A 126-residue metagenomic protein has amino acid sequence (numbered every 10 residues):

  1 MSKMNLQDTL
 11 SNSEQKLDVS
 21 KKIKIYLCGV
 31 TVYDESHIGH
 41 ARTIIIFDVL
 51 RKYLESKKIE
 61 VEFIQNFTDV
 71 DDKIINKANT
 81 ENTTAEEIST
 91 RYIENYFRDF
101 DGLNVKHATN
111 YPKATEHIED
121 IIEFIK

Functional and structural regions predicted by a protein language model:
M1-K126: N-terminal Rossmann-like or analogous alpha/beta NTP/dinucleotide-binding catalytic cores that position adenine
